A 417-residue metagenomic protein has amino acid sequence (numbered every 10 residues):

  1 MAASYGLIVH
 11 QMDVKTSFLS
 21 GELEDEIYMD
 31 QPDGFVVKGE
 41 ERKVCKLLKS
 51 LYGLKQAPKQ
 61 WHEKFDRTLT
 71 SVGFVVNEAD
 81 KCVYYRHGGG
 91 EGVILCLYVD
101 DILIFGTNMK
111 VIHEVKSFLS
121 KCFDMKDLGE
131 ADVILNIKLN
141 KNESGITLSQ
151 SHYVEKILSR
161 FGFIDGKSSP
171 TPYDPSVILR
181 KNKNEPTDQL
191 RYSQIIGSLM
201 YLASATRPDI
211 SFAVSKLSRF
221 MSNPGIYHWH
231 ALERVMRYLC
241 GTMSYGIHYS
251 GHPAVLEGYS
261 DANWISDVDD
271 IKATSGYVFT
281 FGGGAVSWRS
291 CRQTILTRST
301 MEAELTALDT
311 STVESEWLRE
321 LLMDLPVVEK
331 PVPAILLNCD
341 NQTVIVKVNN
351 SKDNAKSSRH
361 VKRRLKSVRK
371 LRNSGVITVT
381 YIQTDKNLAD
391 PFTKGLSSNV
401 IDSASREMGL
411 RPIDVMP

Functional and structural regions predicted by a protein language model:
M1-D124: Metal/cofactor- and membrane transport-associated sequence elements
A2-G6, R237-A262, P331: Structured nucleic-acid-interacting core domains from mobile-element enzymes and related host factors, especially RNase
D13, M29, G53, F65 (+23 more regions): Mobile genetic element proteins and their domesticated derivatives, centered on retroelements and DNA transposons
F18-L23, I27, D267-I271, W288-C291 (+1 more regions): Cytochrome P450 core scaffold surrounding the K-helix E-X-X-R motif and the conserved "meander" helix-loop region
L51, D127-G246, G251, Q383 (+1 more regions): C-terminal reverse transcriptase regions that engage the nucleic-acid substrate
K110, K121, K156-P175, N399-P417: Retroelement integrase C-terminal DNA-binding domain
V133, F220, P253-V255, A273 (+1 more regions): RNase H-like nuclease module associated with reverse transcription
L199, Y259-M301: RNase H-like nuclease fold core
